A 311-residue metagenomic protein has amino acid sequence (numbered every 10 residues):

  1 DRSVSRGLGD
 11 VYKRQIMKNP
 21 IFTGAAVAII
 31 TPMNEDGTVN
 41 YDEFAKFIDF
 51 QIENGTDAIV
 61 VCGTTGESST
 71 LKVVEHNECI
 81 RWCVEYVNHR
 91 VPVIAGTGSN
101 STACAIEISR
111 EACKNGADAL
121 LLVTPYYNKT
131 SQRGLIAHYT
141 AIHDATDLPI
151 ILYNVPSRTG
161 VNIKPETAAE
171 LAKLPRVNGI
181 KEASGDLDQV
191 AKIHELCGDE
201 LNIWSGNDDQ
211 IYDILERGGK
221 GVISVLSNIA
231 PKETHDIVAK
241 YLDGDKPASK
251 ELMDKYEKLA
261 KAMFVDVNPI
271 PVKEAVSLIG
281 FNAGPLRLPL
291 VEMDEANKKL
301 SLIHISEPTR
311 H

Functional and structural regions predicted by a protein language model:
D1-Q15, I303-H311: Single conserved hydrophobic/aromatic residue that forms the stacking wall/gate of nucleotide- or nucleobase-binding
S3-S5, T64, S68, S99 (+2 more regions): Short linear Ser/Thr-Pro motifs
G7, G55, G116, T146-P149 (+3 more regions): Conserved functional loop/turn residues at catalytic and ligand-binding sites
N19-V27, E35-G160: Active-site beta->alpha loop and helix N-cap motifs at the rims of alpha/beta catalytic domains
I21-P32, F50, N54-T56, E216-G219 (+2 more regions): C-terminal alpha-helical cap/extension of soluble enzyme domains
F44, H76, I80, A105 (+7 more regions): A general structural signal for well-ordered alpha-helical segments in protein cores
T97-G98, T124, N128, Y153-G160 (+5 more regions): Glycine- and other small-residue-rich loops at beta-strand/loop junctions that grip anionic moieties
D144, R158-A260: Catalytic alpha/beta core domains of metabolic enzymes, predominantly
